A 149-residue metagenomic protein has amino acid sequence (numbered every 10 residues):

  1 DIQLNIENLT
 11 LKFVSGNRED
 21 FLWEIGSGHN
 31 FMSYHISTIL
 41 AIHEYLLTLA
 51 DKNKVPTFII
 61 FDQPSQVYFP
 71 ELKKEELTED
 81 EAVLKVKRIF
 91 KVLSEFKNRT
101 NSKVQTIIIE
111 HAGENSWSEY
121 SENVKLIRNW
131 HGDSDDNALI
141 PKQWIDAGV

Functional and structural regions predicted by a protein language model:
D1-R18, L47-T57, P70, W144-A147: Extended, charged coiled-coil "arm/hinge" scaffolds of SMC/Rad50-like chromosome-maintenance ATPases and other large
K12-H43: Conserved ABC ATPase signature
D20, Q66-F69, E114-W117: Flexible loop/turn segments at secondary-structure boundaries
G26, A50-N53, E95-S102: Conserved catalytic network of the ASCE P-loop NTPase/AAA+ motor domain
H35, F58-I60: Structural motif
H35-E44, V86-F90, S94: Short, hydrophobic/amphipathic alpha-helical packing segments that form internal helix faces or helix-helix interfaces
D62-P64: Walker B catalytic acidic pair
K74-V149: C-terminal lobe/lid and adjacent interdomain/linker elements of RecA-like ASCE P-loop ATPase modules
